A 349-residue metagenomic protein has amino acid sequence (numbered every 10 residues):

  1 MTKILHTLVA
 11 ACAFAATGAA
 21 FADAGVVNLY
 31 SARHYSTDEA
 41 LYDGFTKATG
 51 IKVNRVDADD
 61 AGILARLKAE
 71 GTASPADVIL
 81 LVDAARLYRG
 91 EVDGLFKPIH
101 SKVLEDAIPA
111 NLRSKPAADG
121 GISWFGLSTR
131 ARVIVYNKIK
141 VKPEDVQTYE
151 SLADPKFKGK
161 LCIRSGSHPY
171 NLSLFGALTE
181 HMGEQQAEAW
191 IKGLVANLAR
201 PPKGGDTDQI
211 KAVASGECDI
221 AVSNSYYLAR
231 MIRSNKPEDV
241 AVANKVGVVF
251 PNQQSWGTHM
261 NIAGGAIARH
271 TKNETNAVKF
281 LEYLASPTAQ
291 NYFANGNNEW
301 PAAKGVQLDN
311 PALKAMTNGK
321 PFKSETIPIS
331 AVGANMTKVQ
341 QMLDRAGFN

Functional and structural regions predicted by a protein language model:
D23-R89, N349: Early extracytoplasmic/lumenal segment of secretory-pathway proteins
Y30-R33, D119-W124, Y136-K138, E144 (+3 more regions): Short beta-strand->loop
V56-R66, S74-I108, T129, A221-A229: Ligand-binding clamshell of periplasmic/extracellular solute-binding protein-like
S74-I79, K97-I134, E150, L161-C162: A structural signal for short loop-to-beta-strand junctions that line the ligand-binding cleft of periplasmic/secreted
L87-L95, A117-Q147, F175-G176, M260-A266: Periplasmic solute-binding protein
G166, Y170-S173, A177-P251: Ligand-binding pocket segment of bilobal, Venus flytrap-like solute-binding proteins
A263-T326: Mature extracytoplasmic/periplasmic domains
D309-N349: Extracellular/periplasmic bilobal clamshell ligand-binding domains
